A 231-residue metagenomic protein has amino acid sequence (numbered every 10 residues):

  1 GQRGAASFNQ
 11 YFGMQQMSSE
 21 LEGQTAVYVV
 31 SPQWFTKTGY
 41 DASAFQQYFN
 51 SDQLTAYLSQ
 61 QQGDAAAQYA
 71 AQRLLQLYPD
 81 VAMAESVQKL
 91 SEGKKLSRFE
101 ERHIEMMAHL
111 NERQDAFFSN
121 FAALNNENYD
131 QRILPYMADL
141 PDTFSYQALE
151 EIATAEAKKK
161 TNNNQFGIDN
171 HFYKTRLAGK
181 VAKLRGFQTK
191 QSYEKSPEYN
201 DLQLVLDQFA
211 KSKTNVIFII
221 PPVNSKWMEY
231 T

Functional and structural regions predicted by a protein language model:
G1-A66: Membrane-embedded segments
Q15-S19, N200-D207: Surface-exposed alpha-helical segments enriched in charged/polar residues
E22-T25, K211-I217: Loop/turn elements at helix/coil->beta-strand transitions in domains of secreted/extracellular proteins
Y28-Q33, Y173-K180, I219-N224: Short loop/turn segments at strand-loop or loop-helix junctions that form parts of catalytic or ligand-binding pockets
D52-Q203, A210: Secreted/periplasmic serine-hydrolase-like ester/acetyl group-modifying domain
S119, K226-T231: Substrate-gating cap/lid alpha-helix
